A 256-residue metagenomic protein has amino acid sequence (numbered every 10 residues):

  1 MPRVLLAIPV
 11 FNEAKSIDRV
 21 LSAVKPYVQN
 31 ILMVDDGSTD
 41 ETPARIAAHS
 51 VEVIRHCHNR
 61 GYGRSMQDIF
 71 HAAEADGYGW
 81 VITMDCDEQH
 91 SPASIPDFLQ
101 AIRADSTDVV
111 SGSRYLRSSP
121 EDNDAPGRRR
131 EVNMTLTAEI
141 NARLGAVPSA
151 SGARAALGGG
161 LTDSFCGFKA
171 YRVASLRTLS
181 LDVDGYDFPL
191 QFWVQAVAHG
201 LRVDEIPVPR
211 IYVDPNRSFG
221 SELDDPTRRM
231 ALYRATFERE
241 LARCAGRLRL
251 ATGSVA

Functional and structural regions predicted by a protein language model:
M1, A150-G159, T178-A256: Hydrophobic helical membrane-anchoring modules
M1-A23: N-proximal low-complexity "stem/linker" segments adjacent to membrane-targeting elements
L5-P9, L32, R55: Short hydrophobic beta-strand elements that form part of the catalytic alpha/beta core underpinning NDP-sugar/donor
K15-R19, D40-A48: Acidic helix N-cap motif at the loop->helix transition within catalytic regions of sugar-transfer enzymes
L21, Q29-S38, I54, M84: Short beta-strand/loop segment that forms part of the nucleotide-sugar
D35-A44, E88: A conserved acidic beta->alpha catalytic loop
H58-A75, P92-Y186, V213-L223: Acceptor/aglycone-binding surface of glycosyltransferases and processive sugar-polymer synthases
Y78-Q89: Short beta-strand-to-loop acidic/aromatic patch adjacent to the donor-nucleotide binding site
